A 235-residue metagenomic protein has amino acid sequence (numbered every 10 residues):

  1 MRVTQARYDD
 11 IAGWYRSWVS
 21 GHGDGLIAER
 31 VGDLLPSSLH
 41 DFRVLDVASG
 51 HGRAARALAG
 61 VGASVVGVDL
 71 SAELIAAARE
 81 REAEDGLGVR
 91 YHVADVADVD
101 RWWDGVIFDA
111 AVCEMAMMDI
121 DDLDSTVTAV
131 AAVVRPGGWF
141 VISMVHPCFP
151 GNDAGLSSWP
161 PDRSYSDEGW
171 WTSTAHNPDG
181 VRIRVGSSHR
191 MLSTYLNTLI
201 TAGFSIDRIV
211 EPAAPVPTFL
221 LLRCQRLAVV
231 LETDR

Functional and structural regions predicted by a protein language model:
M1-H40, R53, A57, L74 (+2 more regions): Conserved class I S-adenosyl-L-methionine
L45-V47, H51-V99: Class I SAM-dependent methyltransferase SAM/SAH-binding core
R101-A111: A short acidic, Gly/Pro-enriched loop at the edge of an enzyme's catalytic core that lines a small-molecule cofactor
A110-L123: A short SAM/SAH-binding and catalytic strip from SAM-dependent methyltransferases
D124-W139: A short glycine-rich, Lys/Arg-flanked "PGG" loop and its adjoining helix->strand segment in the class I
V141-S173: Conserved class I S-adenosyl-L-methionine
G186-G203: Short alpha-helix
A202-F204, A214-R235: Core SAM-dependent methyltransferase catalytic element
